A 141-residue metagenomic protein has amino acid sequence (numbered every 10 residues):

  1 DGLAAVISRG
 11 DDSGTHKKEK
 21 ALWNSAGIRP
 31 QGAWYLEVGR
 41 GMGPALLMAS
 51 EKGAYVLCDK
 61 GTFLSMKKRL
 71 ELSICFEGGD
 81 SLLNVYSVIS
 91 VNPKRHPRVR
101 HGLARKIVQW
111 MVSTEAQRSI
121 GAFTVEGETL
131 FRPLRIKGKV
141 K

Functional and structural regions predicted by a protein language model:
D1-K141: Exported/periplasmic ABC-transporter solute-binding proteins
